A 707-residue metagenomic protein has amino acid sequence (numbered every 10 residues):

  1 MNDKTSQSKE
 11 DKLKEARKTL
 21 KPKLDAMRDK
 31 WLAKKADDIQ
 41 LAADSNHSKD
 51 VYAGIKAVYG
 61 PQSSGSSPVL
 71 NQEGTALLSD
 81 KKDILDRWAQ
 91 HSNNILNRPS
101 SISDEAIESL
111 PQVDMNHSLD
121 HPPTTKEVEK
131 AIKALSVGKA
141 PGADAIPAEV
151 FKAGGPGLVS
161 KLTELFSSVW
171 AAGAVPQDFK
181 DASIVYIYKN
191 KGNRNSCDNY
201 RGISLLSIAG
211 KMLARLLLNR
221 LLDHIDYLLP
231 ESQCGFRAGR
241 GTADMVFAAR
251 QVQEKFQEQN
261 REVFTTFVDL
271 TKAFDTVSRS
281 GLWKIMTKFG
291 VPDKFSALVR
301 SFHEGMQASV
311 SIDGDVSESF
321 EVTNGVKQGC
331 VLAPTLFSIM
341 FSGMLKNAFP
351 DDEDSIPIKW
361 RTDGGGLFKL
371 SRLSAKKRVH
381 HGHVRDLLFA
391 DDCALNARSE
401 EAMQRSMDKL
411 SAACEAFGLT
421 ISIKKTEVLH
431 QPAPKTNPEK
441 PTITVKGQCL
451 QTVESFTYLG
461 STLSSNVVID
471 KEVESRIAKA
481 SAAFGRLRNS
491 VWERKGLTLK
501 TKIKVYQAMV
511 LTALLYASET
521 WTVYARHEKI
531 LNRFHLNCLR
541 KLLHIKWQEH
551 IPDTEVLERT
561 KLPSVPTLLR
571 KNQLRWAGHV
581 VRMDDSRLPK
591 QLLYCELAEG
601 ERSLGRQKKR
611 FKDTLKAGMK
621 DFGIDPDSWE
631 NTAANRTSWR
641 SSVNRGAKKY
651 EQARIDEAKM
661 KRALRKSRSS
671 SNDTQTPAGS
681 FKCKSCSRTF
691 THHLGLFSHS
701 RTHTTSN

Functional and structural regions predicted by a protein language model:
M1-L78, H117, H121, A134 (+6 more regions): Arg/Lys-enriched, amphipathic patches
N2, K272-F289, G325-V326, D386-F417 (+3 more regions): Catalytic palm subdomain of template-directed nucleic-acid polymerases, centered on the conserved carboxylate motif
D37, A42-C197, S204, K211-M212 (+6 more regions): Surface-exposed loop/turn segments and immediately adjacent short secondary-structure elements within folded domains
S118, G366, S371, I421-E454 (+1 more regions): Short, conserved micro-motifs composed of acidic
V128, G138-I146, N195-L205, A243-T287 (+3 more regions): Conserved catalytic palm subdomain of right-hand nucleotidyl-transferase polymerases, strongest for RNA-directed enzymes
D198-L229, D244-R250, F274, T323-P357 (+2 more regions): Conserved pre-motif C helix in the palm subdomain of viral-like polymerases
A390, V445-W521, N537, P566 (+1 more regions): Basic, alpha-helical interaction scaffolds
L694-N707: C-terminal recognition-helix end and immediately following basic linker of small zinc-binding "finger" domains
